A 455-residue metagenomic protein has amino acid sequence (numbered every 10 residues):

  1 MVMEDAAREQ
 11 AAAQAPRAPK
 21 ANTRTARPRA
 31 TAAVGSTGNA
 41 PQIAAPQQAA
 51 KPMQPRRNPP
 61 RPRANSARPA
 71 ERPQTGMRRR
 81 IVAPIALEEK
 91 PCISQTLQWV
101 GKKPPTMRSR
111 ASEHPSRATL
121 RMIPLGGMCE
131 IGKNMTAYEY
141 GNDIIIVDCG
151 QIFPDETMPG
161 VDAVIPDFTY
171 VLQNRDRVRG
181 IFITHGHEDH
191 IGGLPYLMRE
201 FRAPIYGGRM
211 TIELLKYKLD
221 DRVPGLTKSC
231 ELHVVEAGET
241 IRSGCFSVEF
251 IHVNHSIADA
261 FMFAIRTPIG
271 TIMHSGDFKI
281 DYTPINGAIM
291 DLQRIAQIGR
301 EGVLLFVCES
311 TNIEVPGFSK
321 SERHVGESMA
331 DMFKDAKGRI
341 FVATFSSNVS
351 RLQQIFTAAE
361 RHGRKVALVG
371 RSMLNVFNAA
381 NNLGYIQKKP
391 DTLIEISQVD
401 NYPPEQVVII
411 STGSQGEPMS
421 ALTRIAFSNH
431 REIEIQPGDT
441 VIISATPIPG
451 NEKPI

Functional and structural regions predicted by a protein language model:
M1-R110: Intrinsically disordered, low-complexity RNA-associated tracts
R80, P84-F182, H187-Y402, S420-E434 (+1 more regions): His/Asp/Glu-rich metal-coordinating catalytic cores of metallo-dependent phosphodiesterases/hydrolases acting on
R179, L304, V407, D439-I442: Conserved acidic residues
I355, I442-I443: Short, hydrophobic beta-strand segments
Q406-Q415: Conserved two-lobed SF2 helicase motor
G413-S414, A445-P449: Aromatic- and Gly/Pro-rich donor/ligand-binding loops that form nucleotide- or phosphate-bearing donor binding pockets
